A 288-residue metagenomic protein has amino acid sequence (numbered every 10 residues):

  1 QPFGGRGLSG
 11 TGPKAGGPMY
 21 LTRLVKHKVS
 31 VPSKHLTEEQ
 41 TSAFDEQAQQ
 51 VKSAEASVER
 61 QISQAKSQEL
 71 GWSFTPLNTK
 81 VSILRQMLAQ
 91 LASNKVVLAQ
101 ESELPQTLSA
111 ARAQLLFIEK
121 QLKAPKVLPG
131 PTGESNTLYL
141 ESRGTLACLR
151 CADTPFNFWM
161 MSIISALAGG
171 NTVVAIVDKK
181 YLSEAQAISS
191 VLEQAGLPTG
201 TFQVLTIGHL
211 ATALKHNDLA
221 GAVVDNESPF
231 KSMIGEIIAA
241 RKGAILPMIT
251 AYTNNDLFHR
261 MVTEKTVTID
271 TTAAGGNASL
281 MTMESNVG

Functional and structural regions predicted by a protein language model:
Q1-S30, N78-I83, S93, V97 (+1 more regions): C-terminal core of ALDH-fold dehydrogenases
P2, S9-G10, K14, P18 (+3 more regions): Hydrophobic face of amphipathic alpha-helices that form TPR/SEL1-like repeat modules and related alpha-solenoid
P32-S102: N-terminal alpha-helical segment of soluble enzymes
P32-S33, N78, S82-I163, I188-S189 (+3 more regions): N-terminal Rossmann NAD(P)-binding subdomain characteristic of aldehyde/semialdehyde dehydrogenases
A65, K80, G170, F202 (+1 more regions): Residue-level signal for inorganic ion chemistry
A147-L149, V174, A222-D225: Structural motif
A166-A168: Short hydrophobic alpha-helices that are characteristic scaffold elements of the AMP-binding
A175-V191: ATP-dependent adenylate-forming carboxylate-activation enzymes
